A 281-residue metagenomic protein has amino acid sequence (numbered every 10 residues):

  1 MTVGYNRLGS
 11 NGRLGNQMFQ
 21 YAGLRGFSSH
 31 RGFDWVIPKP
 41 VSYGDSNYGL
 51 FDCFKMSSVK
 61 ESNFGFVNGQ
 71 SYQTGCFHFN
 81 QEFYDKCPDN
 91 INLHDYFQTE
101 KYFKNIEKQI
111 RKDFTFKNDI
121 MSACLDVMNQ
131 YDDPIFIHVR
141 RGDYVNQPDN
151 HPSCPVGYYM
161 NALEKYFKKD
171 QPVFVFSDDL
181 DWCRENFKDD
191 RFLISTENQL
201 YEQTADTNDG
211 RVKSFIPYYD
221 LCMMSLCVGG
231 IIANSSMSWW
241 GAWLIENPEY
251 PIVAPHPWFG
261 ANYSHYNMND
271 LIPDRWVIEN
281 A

Functional and structural regions predicted by a protein language model:
M1-N11: Nucleotide-activated donor-dependent transferases that construct or modify glycoconjugates
M1-T2, R31-D34, Y131-P134, K169-P172 (+2 more regions): Short coil/turn segments at beta-strand junctions that form active-site/ligand-binding loops
V3-G4, P40-D170: Secretory-pathway luminal glycosyltransferase catalytic domains
G9-F19: A short, glycine/small-residue-rich beta-strand->loop->alpha-helix junction that serves as a flexible
L14, Q171-Y266: Donor-binding and catalytic core of enzymes assembling or modifying cell-surface/extracellular glycoconjugates
Q17-S28, Y159-E164: Histidine-anchored nucleotide/phosphate-binding helix
R31-Y43: A short beta-strand-loop structural module common to alpha/beta enzyme folds
A261-A281: Leloir-type glycosyltransferase catalytic cores
